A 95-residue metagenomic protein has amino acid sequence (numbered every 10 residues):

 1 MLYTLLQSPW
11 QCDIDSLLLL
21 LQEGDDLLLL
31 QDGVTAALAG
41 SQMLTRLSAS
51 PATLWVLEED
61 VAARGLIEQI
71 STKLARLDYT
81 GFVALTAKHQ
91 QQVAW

Functional and structural regions predicted by a protein language model:
M1-L6, Q90-A94: Short hydrophobic beta-strand segments
M1-Y3, D25-D32, L66-E68: Short, basic, glycine/proline-bearing loop/turn elements
L2-I14, Q31-A37: Short, glycine-rich nucleotide/cofactor-binding loops
L18-L19, A39: Short, T/G/N/S-enriched strand-turn elements that build extracellular solenoid repeat scaffolds
L19-E23, T45-P51: Short, conserved loop/helix-junction motifs that constitute active-site signature segments in enzyme catalytic cores
D26-Q31, A52-D60: Short internal beta-strands
V34-R46: N-terminal beta-loop-helix "entrance" segment that forms/cooperates in small-molecule cofactor or anionic ligand
R64-W95: C-terminal structural segments of small proteins and small subunits
